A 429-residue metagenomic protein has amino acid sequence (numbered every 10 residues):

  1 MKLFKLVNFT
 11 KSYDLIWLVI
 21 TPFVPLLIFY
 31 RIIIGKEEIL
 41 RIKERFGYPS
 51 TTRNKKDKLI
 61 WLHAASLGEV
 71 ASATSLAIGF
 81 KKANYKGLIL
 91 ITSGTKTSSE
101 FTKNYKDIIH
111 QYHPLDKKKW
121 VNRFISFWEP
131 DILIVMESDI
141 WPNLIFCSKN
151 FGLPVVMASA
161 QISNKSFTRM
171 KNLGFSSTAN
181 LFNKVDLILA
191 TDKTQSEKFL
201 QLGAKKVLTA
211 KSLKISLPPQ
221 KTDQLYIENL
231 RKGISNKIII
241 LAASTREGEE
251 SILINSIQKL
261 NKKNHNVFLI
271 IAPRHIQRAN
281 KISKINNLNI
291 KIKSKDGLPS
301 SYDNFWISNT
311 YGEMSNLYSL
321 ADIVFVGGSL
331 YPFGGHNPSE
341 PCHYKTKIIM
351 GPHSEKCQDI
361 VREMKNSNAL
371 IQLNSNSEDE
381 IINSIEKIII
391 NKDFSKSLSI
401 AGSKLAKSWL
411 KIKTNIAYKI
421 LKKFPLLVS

Functional and structural regions predicted by a protein language model:
M1-S429: Nucleotide-activated sugar donor-binding and catalytic core shared by glycosyltransferases and related lipid-linked
